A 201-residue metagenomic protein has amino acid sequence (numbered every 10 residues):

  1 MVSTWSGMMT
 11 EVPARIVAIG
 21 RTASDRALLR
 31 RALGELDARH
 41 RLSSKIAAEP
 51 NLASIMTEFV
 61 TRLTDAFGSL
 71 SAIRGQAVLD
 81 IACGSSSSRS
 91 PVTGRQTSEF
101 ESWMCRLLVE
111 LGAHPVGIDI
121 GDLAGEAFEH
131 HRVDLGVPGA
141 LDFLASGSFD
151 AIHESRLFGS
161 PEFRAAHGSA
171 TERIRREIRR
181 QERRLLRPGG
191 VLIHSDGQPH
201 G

Functional and structural regions predicted by a protein language model:
P13-A72: Class I SAM-dependent methyltransferase Rossmann-like catalytic core, especially the SAM/SAH-binding loop
L79, G84-G139: Class I SAM-dependent methyltransferase SAM/SAH-binding core
G84, G159, G197-G201: Short "lid" loop at the C-terminus of a central beta-strand within the Rossmann-like core of SAM-dependent
L111-A113, R187-G190: A short helix->loop->beta-strand "cap" motif at the edges of active sites that frequently abuts
G139-I152: A short acidic, Gly/Pro-enriched loop at the edge of an enzyme's catalytic core that lines a small-molecule cofactor
D150-E172: A short SAM/SAH-binding and catalytic strip from SAM-dependent methyltransferases
G168-P188: A short glycine-rich, Lys/Arg-flanked "PGG" loop and its adjoining helix->strand segment in the class I
G189-G197: Conserved beta-strand signature within the Rossmann-like core of class I S-adenosyl-L-methionine
